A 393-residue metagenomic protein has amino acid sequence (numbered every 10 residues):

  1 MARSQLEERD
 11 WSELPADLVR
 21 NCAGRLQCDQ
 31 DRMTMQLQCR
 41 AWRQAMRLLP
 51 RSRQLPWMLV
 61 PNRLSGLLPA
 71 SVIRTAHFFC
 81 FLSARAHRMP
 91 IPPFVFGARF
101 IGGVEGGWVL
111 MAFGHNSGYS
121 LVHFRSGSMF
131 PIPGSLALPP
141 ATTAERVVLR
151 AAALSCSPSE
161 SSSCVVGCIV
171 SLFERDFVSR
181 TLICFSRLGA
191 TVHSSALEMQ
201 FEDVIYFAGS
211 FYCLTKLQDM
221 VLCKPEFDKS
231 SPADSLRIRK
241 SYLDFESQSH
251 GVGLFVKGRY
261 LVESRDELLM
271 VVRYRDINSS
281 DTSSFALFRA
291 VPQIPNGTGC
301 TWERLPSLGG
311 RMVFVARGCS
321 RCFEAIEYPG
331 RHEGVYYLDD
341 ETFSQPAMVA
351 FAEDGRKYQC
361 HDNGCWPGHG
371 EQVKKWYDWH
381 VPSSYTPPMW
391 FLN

Functional and structural regions predicted by a protein language model:
A2-A41: N-terminal Skp1-binding subsegment of the F-box domain
S4, D281-N393: C-terminal closing repeat unit and adjoining cap/tail of repeat-based domains
Q30, A45-L55, P158-C164: N-terminal leader/targeting segments and the immediate start of mature chains
R47-A70, P93-M111: Beta-strand-rich domains and repeat architectures in extracellular enzymes and scaffolds, especially beta-propellers
P50-R53, S135-A137, H193-S195, D219-V221 (+1 more regions): Short amphipathic alpha-helical segments with coiled-coil-like heptad repeat character
S71-F81: Blade/loop signatures of beta-propeller domains
A86, I91-S280, F285: A sequence/structural signal of beta-propeller blade repeats
